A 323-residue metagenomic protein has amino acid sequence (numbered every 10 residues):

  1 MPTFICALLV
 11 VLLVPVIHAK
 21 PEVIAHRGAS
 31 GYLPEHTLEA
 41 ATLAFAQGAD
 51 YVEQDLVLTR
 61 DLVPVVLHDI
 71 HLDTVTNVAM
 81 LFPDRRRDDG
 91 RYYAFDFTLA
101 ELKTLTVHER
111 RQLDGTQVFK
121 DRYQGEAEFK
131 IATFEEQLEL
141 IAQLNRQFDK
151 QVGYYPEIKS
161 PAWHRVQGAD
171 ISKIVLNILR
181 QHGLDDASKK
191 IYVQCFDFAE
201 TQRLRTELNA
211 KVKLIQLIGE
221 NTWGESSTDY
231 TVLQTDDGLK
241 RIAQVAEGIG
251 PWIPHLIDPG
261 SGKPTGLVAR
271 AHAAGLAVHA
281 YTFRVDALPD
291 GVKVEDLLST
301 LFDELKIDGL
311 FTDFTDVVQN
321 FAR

Functional and structural regions predicted by a protein language model:
M1-T3: N-terminal hydrophobic targeting signals that begin at the initiator methionine
I5-P15: Bacterial N-terminal signal peptides
P15-R323: Phosphate-group recognition and catalysis centered on beta-loop-alpha active-site segments
